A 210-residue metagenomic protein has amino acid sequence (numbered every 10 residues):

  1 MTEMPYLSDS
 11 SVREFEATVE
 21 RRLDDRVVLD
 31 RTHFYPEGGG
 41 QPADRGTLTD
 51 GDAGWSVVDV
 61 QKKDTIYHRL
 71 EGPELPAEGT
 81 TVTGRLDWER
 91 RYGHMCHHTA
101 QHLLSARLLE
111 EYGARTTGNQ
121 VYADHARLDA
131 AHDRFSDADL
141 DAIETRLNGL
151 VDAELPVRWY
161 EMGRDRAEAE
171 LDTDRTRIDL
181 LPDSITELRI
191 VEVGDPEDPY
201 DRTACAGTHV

Functional and structural regions predicted by a protein language model:
M1-V210: A glycine- and charged-residue-rich anion-binding loop/surface
